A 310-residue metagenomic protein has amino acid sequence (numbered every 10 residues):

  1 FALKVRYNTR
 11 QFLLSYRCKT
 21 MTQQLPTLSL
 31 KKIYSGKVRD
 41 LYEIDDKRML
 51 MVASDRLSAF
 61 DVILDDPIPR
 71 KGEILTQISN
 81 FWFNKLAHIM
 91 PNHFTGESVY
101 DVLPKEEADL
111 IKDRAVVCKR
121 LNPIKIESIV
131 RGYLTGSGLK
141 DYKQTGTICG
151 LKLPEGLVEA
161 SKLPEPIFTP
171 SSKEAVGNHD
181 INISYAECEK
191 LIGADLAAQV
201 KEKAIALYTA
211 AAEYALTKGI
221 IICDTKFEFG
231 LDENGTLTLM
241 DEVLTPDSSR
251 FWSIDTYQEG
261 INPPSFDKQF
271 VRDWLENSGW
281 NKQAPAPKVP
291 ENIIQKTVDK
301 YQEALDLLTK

Functional and structural regions predicted by a protein language model:
K4-Y7, Q11-R17: Short, positively charged and aromatic/hydrophobic N-terminal segments
M21-E174, K282-T309: Active-site loop/lid in soluble adenylation, ligation, and acyl-transfer enzymes
A59-D61, I181-I192, G279-P285: A short small-residue
A87-H93, A210-I222, G235, T309-K310: Surface-exposed helix-capping loop/turn segments at secondary-structure junctions
V130, I222-V243: Conserved metal-phosphate-binding beta-hairpin within the catalytic cores of diverse ATP-dependent phosphoryl-transfer
S161-A194: A short mid-domain helix/strand-loop element embedded in enzyme catalytic domains that forms or borders the active-site
I192-C223: A long amphipathic alpha-helix within ATP-dependent nucleotide-binding catalytic cores
V243-A304: C-terminal helix-cap and adjacent tail motif
